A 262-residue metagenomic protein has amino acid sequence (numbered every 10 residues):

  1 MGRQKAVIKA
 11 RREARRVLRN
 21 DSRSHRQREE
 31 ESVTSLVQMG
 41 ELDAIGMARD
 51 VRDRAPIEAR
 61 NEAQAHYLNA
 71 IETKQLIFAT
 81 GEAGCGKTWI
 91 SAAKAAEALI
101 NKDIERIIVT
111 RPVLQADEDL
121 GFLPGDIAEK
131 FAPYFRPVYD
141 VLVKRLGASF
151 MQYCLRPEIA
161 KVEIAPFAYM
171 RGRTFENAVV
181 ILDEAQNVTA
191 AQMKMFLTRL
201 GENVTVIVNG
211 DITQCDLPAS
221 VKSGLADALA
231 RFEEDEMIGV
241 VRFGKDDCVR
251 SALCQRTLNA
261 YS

Functional and structural regions predicted by a protein language model:
M1-G46: Interdomain "pre-motor" coupling segment immediately N-terminal to P-loop NTPase/helicase cores
P56-K74: Pre-Walker A adenine-sensing motif
E62, R173-F175, Q186-M195, L200 (+1 more regions): Conserved ATPase-coupling elements of RecA-like P-loop NTPase cores
T73-A79, N177: Pre-Walker A (Motif I) flank of P-loop NTPase domains
T80-E82, W89-I159, L217-E234: Conserved P-loop
D103-E105, I159-V162, E176-V179, M193 (+2 more regions): Loop/turn-to-beta-strand initiation segments
E184, G210-D211: Walker B catalytic acidic pair
A228-S262: Conserved coupling/interface region of RecA-like P-loop/ASCE motor cores
